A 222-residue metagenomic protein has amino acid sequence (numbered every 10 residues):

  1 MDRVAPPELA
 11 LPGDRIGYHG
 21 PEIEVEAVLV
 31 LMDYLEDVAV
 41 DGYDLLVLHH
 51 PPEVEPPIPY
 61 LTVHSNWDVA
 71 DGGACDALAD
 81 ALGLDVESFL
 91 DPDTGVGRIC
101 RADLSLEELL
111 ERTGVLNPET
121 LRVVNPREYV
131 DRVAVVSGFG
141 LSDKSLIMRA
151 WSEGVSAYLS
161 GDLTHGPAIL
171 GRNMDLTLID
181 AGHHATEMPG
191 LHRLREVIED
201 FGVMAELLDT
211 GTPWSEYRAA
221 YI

Functional and structural regions predicted by a protein language model:
M1-I222: Active-site catalytic microenvironments in core metabolic enzymes, especially phosphate/sugar-handling
